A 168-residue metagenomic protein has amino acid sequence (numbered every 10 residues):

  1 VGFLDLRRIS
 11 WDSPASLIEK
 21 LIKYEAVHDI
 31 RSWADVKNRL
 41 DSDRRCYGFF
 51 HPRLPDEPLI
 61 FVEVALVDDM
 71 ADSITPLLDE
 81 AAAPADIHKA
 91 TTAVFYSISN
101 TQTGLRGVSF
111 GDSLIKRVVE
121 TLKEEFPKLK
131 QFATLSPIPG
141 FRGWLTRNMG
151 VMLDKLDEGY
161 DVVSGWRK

Functional and structural regions predicted by a protein language model:
V1-K168: Extended, composition-driven regions rather than compact fold-specific motifs
